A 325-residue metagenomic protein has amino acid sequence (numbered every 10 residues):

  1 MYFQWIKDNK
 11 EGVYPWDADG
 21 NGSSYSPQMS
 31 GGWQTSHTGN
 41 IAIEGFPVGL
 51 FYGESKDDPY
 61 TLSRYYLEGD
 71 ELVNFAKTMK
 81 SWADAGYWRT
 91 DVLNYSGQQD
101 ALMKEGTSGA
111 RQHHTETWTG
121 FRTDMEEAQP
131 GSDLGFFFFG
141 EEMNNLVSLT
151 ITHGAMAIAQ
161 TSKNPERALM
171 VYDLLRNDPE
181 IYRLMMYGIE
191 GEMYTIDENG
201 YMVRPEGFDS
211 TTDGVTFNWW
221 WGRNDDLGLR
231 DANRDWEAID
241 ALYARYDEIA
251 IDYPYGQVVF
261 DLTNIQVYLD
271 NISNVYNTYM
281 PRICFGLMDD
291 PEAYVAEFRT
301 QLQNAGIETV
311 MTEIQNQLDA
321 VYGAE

Functional and structural regions predicted by a protein language model:
M1-E325: Extracytoplasmic/secretory soluble proteins
